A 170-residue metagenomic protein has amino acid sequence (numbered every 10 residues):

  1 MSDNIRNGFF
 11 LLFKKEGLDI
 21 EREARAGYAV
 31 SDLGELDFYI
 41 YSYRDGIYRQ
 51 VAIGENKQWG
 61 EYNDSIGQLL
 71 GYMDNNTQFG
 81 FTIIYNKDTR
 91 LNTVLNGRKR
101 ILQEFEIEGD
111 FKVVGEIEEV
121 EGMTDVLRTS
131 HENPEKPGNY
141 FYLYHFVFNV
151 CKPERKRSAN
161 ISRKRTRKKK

Functional and structural regions predicted by a protein language model:
M1-S2, R6: Nuclease catalytic cores
L11, E16-G46, G60-E61, N133-E135: Active-site metal-binding core of divalent-cation-utilizing nuclease and nuclease-like domains
L33-E35, Y48-V51, Y140-Y142: Short, mixed charged/polar active-site loops that provide acid/base catalysis or chelate metal/phosphate cofactors
F38-I40, R49-Q58, Y72: Conserved catalytic cores of phosphodiester-cleaving nucleases, focusing on short active-site segments
I40-S42, I84-N86, N149: Residue-level signal for short segments within beta-strands and strand-turn junctions of well-structured beta-sheet
A52-G54, F81-I83, Y144-F146: Hydrophobic/aromatic beta-strand patches that form the interior of the parallel beta-sheet core in alpha/beta enzyme
N56-G109: Catalytic cores of nucleic-acid endonucleases
K87-K170: Domain-level recognition of nuclease-like catalytic cores that cleave nucleotide substrates
